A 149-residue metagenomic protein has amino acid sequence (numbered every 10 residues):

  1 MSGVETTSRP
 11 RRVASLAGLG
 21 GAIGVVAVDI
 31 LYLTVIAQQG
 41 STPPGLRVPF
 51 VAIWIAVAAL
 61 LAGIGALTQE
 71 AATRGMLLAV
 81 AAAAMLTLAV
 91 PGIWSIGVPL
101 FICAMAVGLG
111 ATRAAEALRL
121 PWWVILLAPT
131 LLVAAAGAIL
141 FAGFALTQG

Functional and structural regions predicted by a protein language model:
M1-T42, W123-V124: Cytosolic juxtamembrane helix and N-cap/initiation of the first transmembrane helix
S2-A14, L60-L78, A106-L127, A145-L146: Cytoplasmic membrane-interface segments at the C-terminal ends of transmembrane helices
R12-L19, P49-A52, G75-A79, V98-F101: Alpha-helical transmembrane segments of integral membrane proteins
A14-D29, A79-L86, P129-A135: Alpha-helical transmembrane segments
G21-G24, W54-A62, P99-G110: Hydrophobic cores of alpha-helical transmembrane segments in multi-pass inner/ER membrane proteins, independent
V28-I53, T87-F101, A138-G149: Membrane interfacial helix motifs at helix-loop boundaries and amphipathic/re-entrant anchors
L77-A106, T112-R113: Short alpha-helical packing/oligomerization segments
V124-G143: Transmembrane alpha-helices
